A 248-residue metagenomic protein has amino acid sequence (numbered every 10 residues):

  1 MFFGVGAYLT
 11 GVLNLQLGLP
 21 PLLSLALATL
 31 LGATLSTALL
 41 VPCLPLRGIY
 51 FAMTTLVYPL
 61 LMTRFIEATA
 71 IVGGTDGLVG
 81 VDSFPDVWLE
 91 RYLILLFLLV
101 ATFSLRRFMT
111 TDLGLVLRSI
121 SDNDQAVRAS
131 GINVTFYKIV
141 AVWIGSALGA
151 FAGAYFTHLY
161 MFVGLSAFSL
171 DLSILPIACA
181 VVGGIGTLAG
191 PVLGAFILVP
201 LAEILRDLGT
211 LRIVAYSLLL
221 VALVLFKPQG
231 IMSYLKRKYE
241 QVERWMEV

Functional and structural regions predicted by a protein language model:
M1-V248: Transmembrane alpha-helices and adjacent helix-loop boundaries
